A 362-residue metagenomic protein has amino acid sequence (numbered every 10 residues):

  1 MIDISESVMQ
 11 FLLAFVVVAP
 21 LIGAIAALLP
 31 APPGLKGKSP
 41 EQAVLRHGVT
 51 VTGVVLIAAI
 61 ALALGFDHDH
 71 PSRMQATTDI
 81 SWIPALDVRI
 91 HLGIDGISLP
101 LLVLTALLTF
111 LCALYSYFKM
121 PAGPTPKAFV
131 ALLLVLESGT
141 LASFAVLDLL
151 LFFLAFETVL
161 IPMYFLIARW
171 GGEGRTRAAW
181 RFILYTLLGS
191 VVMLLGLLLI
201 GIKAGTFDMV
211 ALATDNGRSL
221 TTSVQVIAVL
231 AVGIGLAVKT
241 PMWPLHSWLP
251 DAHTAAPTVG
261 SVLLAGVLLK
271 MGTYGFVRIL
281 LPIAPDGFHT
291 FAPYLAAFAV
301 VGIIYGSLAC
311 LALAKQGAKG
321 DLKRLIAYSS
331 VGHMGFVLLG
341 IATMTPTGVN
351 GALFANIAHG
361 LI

Functional and structural regions predicted by a protein language model:
M1-L12, A26-A131, T206, V210-A211: Transmembrane helix-loop-helix hairpins at membrane boundaries of multipass inner-membrane proteins
F11, F15, A43-R46, S98-P100 (+7 more regions): Residue-level recognition of membrane-helix boundary sites in multi-pass small-molecule transporters
F15-L35, I234-A237, P241: N-terminal signal-anchor/start-transfer transmembrane helix
V16-A19, P126-V135, I326-V331: Short hydrophobic alpha-helical membrane-embedded segments
P20, H47, D95, L188 (+1 more regions): A residue-level signal for conserved active-site and pocket-lining positions in enzyme catalytic cores
G53-G65, L136-T140, L268-G272: A generic, lipid-embedded transmembrane alpha helix
L111-P121, S138-L150, M163-I362: Hydrophobic transmembrane alpha-helices and their helix-loop junctions in integral membrane proteins
E157: Short phosphate-coordinating micro-motif centered on Lys-Gly-acidic
